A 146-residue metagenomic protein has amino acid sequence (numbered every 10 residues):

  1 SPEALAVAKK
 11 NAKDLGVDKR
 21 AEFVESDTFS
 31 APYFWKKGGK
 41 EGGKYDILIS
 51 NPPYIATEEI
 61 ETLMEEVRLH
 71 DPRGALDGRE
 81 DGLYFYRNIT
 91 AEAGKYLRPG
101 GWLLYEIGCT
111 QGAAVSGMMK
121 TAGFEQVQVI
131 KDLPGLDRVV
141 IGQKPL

Functional and structural regions predicted by a protein language model:
S1-T62: Conserved SAM/SAH cofactor-binding pocket of Class I
V17, D71, Y96-P99: Helix-to-beta-strand junctions that scaffold the AdoMet/dcAdoMet cofactor pocket in Class I SAM-dependent enzymes
E22-V24, G74, Q128: Structural signal for short hydrophobic segments within the conserved structured cores of catalytic domains across
N51, H70, E106: Alpha/beta-hydrolase-fold catalytic nucleophile elbow
Y54, Q143-L146: C-terminal beta-strand of the catalytic ATP-binding
Y54-Y84: Mobile active-site "lid"/loop adjacent to the S-adenosyl-L-methionine
E80-Q143: Conserved Class I SAM-dependent methyltransferase catalytic core
